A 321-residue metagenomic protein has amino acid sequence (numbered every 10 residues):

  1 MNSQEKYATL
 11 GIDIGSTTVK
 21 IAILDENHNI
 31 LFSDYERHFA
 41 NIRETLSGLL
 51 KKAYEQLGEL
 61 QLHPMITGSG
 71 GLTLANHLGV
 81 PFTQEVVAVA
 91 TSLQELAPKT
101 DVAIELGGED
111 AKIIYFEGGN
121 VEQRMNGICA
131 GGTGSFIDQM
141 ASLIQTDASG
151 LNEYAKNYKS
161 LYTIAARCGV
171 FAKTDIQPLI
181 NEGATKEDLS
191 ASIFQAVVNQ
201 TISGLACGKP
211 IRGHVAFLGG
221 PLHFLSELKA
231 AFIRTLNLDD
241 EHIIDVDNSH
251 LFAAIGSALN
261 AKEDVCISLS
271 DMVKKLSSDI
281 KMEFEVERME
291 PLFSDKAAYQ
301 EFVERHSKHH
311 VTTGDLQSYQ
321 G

Functional and structural regions predicted by a protein language model:
N2-N27, T100-E117, L316-G321: Gly/Thr-rich phosphate-binding beta-strand-loop-beta motif of the actin/hexokinase/Hsp70
K6-E44, G48-K52, E122-Q123, G127: Short glycine-rich, Thr/Ser-proximal phosphate-binding strand/loop in the N-terminal lobe of ATP-dependent enzymes
I42, G119-S160, H250, L259-E263: Glycine-rich phosphate-binding loop plus the immediately following alpha-helix
G70, C207-T235, V246-H250: Glycine-rich phosphate-binding loops at beta-strand->alpha-helix junctions
F82-V86, I233-I255: Conserved phosphate-binding/catalytic loops in two-lobed NTP-binding clefts
K112, N260-G321: Acidic, glycine/GT-rich loop-and beta-edge segments that sit at the periphery of enzyme/chaperone cores
A172-S203: Adenine-nucleotide phosphate-binding core of ATP-dependent small-molecule kinases
S192-I211, K308-L316: Phosphate/ATP-binding catalytic cores across multiple sugar-kinase/actin-like superfamilies, primarily ASKHA
